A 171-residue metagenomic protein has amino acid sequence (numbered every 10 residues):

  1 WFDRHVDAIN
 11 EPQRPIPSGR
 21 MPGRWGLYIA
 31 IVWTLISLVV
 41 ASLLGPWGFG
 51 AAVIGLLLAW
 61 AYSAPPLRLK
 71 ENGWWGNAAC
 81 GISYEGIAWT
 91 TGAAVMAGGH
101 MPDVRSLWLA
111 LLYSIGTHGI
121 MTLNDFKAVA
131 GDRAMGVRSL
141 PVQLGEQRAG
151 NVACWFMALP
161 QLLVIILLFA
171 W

Functional and structural regions predicted by a protein language model:
W1-W171: Multi-pass alpha-helical membrane architecture of UbiA-family and related isoprenoid/lipid prenyltransferases
